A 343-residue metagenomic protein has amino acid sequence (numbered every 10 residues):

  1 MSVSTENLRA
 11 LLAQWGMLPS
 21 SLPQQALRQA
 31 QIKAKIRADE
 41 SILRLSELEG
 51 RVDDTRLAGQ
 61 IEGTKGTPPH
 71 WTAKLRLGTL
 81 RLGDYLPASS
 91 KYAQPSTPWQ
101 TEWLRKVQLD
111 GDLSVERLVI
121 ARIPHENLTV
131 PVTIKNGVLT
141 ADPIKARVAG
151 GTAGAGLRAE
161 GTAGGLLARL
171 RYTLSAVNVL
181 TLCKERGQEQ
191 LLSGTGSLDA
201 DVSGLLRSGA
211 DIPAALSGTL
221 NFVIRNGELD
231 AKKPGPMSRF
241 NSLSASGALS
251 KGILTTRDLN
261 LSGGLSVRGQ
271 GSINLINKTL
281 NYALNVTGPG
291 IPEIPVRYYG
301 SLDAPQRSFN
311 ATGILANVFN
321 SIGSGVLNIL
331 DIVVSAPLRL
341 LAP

Functional and structural regions predicted by a protein language model:
M1-I42, E47-D54, G66-Y92, W103-V119 (+3 more regions): Small-residue helix/turn framework positions
F319-P343: Short hydrophobic membrane-inserting alpha-helices and related fusion/pore-forming segments
